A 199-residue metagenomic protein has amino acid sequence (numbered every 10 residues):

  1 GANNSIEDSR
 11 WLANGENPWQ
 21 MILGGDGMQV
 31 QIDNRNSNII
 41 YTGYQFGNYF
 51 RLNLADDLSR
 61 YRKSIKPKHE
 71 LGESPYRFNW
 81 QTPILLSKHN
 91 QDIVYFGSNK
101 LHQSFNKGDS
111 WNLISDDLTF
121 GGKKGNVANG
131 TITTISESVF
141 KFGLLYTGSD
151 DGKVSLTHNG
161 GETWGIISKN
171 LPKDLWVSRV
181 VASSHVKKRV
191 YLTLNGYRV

Functional and structural regions predicted by a protein language model:
G1-V199: Beta-propeller blade termini and top-face loops
